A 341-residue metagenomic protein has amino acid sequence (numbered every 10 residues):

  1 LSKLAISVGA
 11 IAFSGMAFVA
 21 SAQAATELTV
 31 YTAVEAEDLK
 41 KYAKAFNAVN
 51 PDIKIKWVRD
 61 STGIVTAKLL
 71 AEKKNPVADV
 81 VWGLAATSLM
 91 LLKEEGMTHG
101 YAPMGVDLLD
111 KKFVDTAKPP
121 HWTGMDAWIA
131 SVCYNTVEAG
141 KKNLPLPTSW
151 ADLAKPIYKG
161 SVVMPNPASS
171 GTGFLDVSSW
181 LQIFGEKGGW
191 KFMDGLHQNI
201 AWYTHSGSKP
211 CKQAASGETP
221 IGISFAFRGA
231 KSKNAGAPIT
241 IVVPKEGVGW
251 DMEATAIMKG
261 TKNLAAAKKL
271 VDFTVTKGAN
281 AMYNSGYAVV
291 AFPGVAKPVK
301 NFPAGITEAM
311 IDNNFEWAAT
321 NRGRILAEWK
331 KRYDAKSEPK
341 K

Functional and structural regions predicted by a protein language model:
A24-M90: Early extracytoplasmic/lumenal segment of secretory-pathway proteins
A33-K40, G63, V77-E218: Extracytoplasmic ligand-binding site segments that recognize negatively charged/polar headgroups
T87-L91, A215, T219-P238: A ligand-binding cleft/hinge motif common to bilobed small-molecule-binding domains
H99-D107, W122-T123, A151, A237-G249 (+1 more regions): Short beta-strand->loop
C133-E138, V177-L181, D251-N263, M282-Y283: A bilobed periplasmic-binding-protein/Venus flytrap-type ligand-binding module shared by bacterial periplasmic
I157-P165, F273-A296: Periplasmic-binding protein-like
E186-G188, A291-K341: An extracytoplasmic/periplasmic, membrane-proximal ligand-sensing/linker region
F192-H197, Y203-T204, A235-K259, V295: Periplasmic-binding protein-like
